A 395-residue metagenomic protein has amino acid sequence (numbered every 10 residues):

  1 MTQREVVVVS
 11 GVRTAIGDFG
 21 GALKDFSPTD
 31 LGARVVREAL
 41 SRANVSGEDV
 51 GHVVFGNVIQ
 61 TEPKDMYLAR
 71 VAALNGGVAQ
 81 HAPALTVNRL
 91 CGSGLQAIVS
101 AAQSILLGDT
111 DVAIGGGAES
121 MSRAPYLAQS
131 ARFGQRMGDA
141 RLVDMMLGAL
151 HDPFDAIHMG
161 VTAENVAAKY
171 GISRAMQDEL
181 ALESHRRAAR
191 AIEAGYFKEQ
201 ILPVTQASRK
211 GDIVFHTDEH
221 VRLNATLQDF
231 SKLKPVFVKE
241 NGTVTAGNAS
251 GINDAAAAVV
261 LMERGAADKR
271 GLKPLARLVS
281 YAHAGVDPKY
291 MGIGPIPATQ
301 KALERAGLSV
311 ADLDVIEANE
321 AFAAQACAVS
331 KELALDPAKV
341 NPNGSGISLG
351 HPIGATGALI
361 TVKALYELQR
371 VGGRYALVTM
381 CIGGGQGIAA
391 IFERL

Functional and structural regions predicted by a protein language model:
M1-T29, E38, L227-I293, P297 (+3 more regions): Condensing-enzyme catalytic core mediating Claisen C-C bond formation in acyl metabolism
M1-V58, E62-A72, G76, T162-R174 (+4 more regions): Conserved active-site "lid/cap" helical segment
V12-T14, D25-T29, A33-R34, R42 (+2 more regions): N-terminal extracellular/periplasmic Venus flytrap/periplasmic-binding protein-like
N57-V112, P153-H158, N224-G251, E332-L359 (+2 more regions): Conserved catalytic cysteine-centered active-site region of acyl-thioester-dependent Claisen-condensing enzymes
N88-E119, A167-Y196, A258-G265, S330 (+2 more regions): Active-site-proximal alpha-helical scaffold in enzymes
V112-V166: Flexible glycine-/small-residue-enriched beta->alpha junction loops that bind anionic phosphate/pyrophosphate groups
V161-E164, F197-Q200, S208, V279-S348: Active-site pocket-lining segment
